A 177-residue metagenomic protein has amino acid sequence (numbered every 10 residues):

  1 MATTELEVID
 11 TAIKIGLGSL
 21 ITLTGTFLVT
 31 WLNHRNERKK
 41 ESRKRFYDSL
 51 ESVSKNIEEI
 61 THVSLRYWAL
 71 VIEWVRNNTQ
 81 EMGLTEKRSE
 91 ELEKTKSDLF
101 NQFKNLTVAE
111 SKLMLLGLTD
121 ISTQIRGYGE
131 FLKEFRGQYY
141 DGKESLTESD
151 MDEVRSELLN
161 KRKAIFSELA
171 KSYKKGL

Functional and structural regions predicted by a protein language model:
M1-E37: Membrane-embedded hydrophobic alpha-helical segments
F27-L177: Conserved non-transmembrane functional hotspots
